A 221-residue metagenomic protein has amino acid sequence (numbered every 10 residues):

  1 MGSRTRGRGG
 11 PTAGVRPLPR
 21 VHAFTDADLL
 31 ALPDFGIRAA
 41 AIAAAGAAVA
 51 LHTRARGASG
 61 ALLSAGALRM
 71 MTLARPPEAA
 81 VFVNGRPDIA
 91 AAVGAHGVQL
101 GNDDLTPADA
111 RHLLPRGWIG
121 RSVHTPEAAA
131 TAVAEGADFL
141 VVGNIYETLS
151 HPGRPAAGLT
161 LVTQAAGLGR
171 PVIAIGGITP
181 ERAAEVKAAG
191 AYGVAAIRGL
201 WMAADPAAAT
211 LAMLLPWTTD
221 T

Functional and structural regions predicted by a protein language model:
M1-Q99, D104-P107, H112-D138, R154-A157 (+5 more regions): Conserved N-terminal beta1-alpha1 strand-loop-helix module at the mouth
Y146-T148: A short, flexible beta-alpha/helix-coil linker loop
Y192: Short, glycine/charged-rich "phosphate-handling" switch motifs in NTP-dependent and phosphotransfer domains
